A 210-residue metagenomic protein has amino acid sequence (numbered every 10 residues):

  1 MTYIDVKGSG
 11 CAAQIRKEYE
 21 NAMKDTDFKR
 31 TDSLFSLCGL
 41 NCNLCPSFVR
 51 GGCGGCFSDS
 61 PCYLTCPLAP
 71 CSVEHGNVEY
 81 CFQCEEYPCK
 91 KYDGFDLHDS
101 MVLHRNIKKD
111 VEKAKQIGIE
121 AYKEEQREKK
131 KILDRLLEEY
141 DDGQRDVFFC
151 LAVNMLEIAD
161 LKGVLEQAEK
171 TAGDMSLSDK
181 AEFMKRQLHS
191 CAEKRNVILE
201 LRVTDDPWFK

Functional and structural regions predicted by a protein language model:
I4-K210: Cysteine-centered metal-binding/redox modules
